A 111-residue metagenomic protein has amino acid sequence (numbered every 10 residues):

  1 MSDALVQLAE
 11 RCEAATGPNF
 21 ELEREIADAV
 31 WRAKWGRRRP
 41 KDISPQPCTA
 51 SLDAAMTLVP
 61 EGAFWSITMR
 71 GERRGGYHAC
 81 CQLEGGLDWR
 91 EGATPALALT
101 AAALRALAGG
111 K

Functional and structural regions predicted by a protein language model:
M1-K111: Glycine-rich anion-binding surface patch
